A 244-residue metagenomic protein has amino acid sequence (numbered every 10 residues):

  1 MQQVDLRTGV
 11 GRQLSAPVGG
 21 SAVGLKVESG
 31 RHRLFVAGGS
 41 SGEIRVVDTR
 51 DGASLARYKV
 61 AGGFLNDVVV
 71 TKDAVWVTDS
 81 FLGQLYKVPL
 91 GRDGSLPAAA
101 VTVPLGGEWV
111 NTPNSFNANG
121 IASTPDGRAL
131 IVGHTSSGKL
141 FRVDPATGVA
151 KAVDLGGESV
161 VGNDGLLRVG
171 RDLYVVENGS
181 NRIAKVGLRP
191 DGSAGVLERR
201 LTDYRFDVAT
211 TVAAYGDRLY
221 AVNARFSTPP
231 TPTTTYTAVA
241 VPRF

Functional and structural regions predicted by a protein language model:
M1-Q2, G42-I44, G83-K87, G94 (+4 more regions): Structural signal for beta-propeller blades
D5-G9, D48-A53, P89-G94, D144-V149 (+2 more regions): Short loop/turn segments that connect beta-strands within beta-propeller blades
G9-A16, A53-K59, A99-P113, V149-G157 (+1 more regions): A short beta-strand motif characteristic of beta-propeller blades
P17-F35, V60-W76, G107-A129, G156-L173 (+1 more regions): Beta-rich, blade/repeat-based domains predominating in secreted/periplasmic proteins but also intracellular
V27-E28, L34-S41, V77-L82, T124-P125 (+3 more regions): Conserved beta-strand positions in repeat-built beta-propeller and related beta-rich domains
V46-T102: Hydrophobic alpha-helical segments and helix pairs
T147-D207: Glycine/small-residue-rich hydrophobic helix-like segments
T211-F244: Blade-level signature of beta-propeller repeat domains, shared across WD40, Kelch, NHL, RCC1 and BNR/Asp-box propellers
